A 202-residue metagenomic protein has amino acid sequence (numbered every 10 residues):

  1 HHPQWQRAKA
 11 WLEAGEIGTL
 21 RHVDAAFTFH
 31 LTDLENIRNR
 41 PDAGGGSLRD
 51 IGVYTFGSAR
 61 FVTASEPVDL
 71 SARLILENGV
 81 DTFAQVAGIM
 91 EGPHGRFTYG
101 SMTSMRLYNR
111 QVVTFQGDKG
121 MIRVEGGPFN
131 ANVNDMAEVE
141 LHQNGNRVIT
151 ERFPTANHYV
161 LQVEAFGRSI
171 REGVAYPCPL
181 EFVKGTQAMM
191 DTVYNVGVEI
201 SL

Functional and structural regions predicted by a protein language model:
H2-P3, H158, G185: Short alpha-helical
H2-S71: Predominantly a Rossmann-like dinucleotide-binding segment in NAD(P)-dependent oxidoreductases
P3, L161, C178: Residue-level signal for the nucleotide or nucleotide-sugar donor/cofactor binding architecture
T28, G127-F129, P154-H158: Short coil/turn segments
A43-R49, I149-N157: A short glycine-threonine-serine/GTX helix/turn-capping micro-motif
F56-A131, V160-A175, D191: Contiguous beta-strand/loop segments that form the cofactor/metal-binding neighborhood of enzyme cores
V113, A131-N144: Short polybasic amphipathic segments
E151, A165-L202: C-terminal helix-rich "cap/oligomerization" subdomain common to oxidoreductases
